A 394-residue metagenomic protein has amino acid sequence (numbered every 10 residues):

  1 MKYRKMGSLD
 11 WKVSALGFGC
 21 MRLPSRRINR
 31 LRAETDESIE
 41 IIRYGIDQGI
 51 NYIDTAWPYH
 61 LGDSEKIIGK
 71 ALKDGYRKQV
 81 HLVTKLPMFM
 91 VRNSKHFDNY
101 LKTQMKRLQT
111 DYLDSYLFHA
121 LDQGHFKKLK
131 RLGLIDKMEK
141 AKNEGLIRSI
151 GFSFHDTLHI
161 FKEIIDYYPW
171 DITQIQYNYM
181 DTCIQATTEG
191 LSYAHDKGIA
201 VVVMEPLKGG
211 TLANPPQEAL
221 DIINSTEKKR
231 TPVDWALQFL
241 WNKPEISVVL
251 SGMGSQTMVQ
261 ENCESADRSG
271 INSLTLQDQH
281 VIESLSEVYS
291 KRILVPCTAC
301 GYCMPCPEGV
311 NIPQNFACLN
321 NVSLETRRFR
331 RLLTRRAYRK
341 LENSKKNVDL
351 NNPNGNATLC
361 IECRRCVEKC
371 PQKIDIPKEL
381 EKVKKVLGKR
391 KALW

Functional and structural regions predicted by a protein language model:
M1-V80, N143: N-terminal binding-site loop/beta-alpha segment at the start of enzyme catalytic domains that lines or forms
G19, A56-Y59, Y116-H119, S153 (+3 more regions): Conserved residues at the C-terminal ends of beta-strands
R26, V91-L207, N214, E218-D221 (+2 more regions): Glycine/proline-rich, positively charged, aromatic-decorated active-site loop/lid region on the catalytic face
Y44, Q48, R107-L108, G145 (+1 more regions): Structural motif
I46, N51, K70, Y167 (+1 more regions): Structured C-terminal cap/extension of enzyme domains
Y52-P58, R148-F152, Q174-I175, V248-L250 (+1 more regions): Short catalytic-loop micro-motif centered on adjacent basic/acidic residues
D54-T55, T84, V203: Hydrophobic residues in well-ordered beta-strands that form the structural core
Y59, G75-S94, D98, H119: Structural motif corresponding to the early beta-alpha repeats
